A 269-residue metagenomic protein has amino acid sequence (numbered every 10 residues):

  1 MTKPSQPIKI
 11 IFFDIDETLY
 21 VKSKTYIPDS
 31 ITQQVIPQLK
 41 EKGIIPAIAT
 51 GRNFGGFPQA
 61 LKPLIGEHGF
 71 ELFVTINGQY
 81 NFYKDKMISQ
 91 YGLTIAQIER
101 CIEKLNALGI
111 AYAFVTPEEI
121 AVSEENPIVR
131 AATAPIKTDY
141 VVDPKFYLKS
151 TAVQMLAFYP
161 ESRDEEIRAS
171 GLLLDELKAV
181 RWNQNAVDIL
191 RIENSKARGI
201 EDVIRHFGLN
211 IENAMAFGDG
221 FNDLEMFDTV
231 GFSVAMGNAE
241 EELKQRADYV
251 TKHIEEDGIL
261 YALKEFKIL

Functional and structural regions predicted by a protein language model:
T2, Q6-I10, D188-L269: Mg2+-dependent phosphoryl-transfer enzymes with acidic/Ser/Thr/Gly-rich catalytic loops
P7-T25: Asp-based phosphoryl-transfer active-site loop
L19-K22, N81-D85, D188: A short acidic, helix-capping loop that chelates divalent metal ions and anchors anionic groups
T25-I44, Q90-Q97, N194-R205, N213 (+1 more regions): Short, acidic loop-to-helix structural element flanking the phosphoryl-transfer center in phosphate-processing enzymes
S30-I128: Active-site phosphate-binding/coordination module
G43-A47, F70, V153-M155, E212-A214 (+1 more regions): Short active-site oxyanion
H68-G69, L172-D175, T229-V230, Q245-A247: Short, structured coil segments at secondary-structure junctions
R100, K104, L108-F217, F221-M226 (+1 more regions): Conserved acidic, metal-coordinating active-site core of Asp-based, Mg2+-dependent phosphoryl-transfer enzymes
